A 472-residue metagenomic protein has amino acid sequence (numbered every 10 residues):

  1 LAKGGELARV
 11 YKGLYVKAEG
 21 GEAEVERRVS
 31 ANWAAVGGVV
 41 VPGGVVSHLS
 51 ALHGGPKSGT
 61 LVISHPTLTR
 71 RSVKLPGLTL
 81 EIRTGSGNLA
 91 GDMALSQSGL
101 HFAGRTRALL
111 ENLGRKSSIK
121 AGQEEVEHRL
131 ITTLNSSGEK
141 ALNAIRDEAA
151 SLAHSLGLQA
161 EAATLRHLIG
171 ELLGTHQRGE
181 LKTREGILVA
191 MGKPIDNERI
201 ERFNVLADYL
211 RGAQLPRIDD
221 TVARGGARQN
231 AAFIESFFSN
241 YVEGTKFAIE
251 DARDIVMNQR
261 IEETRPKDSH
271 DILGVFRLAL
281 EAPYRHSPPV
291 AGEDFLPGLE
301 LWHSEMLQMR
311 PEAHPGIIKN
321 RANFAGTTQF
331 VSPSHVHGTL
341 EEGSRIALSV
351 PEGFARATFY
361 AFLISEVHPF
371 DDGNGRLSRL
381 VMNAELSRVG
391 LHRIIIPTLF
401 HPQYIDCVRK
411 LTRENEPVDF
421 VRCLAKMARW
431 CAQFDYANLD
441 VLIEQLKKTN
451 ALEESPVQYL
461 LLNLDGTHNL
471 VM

Functional and structural regions predicted by a protein language model:
L1: Polyanion-binding surface elements
G4, A18, E22-E24, G43-G44 (+3 more regions): FIC/Doc superfamily catalytic core
G5-K12: A short, conserved structural fragment
V25-P42: Short, structured active-site "lid" loops
